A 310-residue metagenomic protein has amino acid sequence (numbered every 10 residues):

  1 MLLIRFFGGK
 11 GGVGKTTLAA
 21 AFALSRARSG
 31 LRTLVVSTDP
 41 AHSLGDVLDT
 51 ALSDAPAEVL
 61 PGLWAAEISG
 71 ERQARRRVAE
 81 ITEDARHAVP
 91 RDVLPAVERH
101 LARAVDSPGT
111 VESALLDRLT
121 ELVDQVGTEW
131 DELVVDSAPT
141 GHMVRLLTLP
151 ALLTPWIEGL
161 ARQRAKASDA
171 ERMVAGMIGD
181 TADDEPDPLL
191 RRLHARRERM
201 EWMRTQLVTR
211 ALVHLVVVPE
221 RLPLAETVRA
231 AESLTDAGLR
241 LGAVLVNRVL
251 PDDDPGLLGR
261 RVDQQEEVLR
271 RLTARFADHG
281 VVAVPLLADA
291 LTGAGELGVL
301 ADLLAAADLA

Functional and structural regions predicted by a protein language model:
M1-V13, L18-V135, T140-L190, H194: Nucleotide-state-sensitive switch-loop elements of NTP-binding domains
E171, D183, R197-A310: C-terminal lobe/tail of nucleotide-utilizing enzymes
